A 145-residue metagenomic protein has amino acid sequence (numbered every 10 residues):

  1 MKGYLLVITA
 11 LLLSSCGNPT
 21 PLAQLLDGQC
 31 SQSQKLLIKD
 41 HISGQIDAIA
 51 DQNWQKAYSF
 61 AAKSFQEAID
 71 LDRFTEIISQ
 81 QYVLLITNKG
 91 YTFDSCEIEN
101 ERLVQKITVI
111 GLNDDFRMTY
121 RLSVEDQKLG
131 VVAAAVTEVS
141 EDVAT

Functional and structural regions predicted by a protein language model:
M1-Y4: Positively charged n-region of N-terminal signal peptides that target proteins for export
L6-I8: Sec-dependent N-terminal signal peptides
L12-S15: C-terminal motif of bacterial Sec signal peptides marking the signal peptidase cleavage site
G17-P19: Bacterial signal peptide processing site
P21-L26: N-terminal, intrinsically disordered, polar/charged segments of Gram-positive cell-envelope systems that serve as
G28-L36: TPR-adjacent "capping" and linker segments in tetratricopeptide-repeat scaffold/adaptor proteins
L36-A50, W54-V104: Short solvent-exposed beta->alpha transition segments
G90-T145: Exposed beta-sheet edge and beta->alpha loop/turn motif
